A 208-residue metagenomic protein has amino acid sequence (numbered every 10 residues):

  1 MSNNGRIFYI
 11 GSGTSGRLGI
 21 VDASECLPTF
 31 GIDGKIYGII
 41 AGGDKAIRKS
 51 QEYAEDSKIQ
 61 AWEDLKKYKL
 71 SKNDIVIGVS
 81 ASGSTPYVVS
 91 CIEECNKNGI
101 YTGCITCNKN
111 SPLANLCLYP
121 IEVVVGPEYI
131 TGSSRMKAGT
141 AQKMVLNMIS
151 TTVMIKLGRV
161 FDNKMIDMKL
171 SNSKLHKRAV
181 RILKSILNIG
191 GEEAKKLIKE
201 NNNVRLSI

Functional and structural regions predicted by a protein language model:
M1-I7, A194: Short, hydrophobic/aliphatic alpha-helical segments
I7-M144, V153-L157: Glycine-rich phosphate-binding loops that contact phosphosugars or nucleotide phosphates
V153-I208: Short, amphipathic alpha-helical interaction segments embedded in low-complexity terminal/linker regions of eukaryotic
